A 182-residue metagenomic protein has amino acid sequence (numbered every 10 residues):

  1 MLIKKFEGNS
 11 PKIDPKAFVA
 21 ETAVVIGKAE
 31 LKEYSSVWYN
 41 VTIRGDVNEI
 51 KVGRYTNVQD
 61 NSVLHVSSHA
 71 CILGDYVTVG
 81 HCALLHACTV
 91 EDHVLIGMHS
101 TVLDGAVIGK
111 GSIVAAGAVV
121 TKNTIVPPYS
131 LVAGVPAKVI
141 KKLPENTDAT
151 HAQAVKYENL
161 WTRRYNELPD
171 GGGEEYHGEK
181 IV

Functional and structural regions predicted by a protein language model:
M1-K12, D46, R54, D60-N61 (+3 more regions): Glycine-rich hexapeptide-repeat left-handed beta-helix
G8, I13-N57, N61-V66: A positional/architectural concept
